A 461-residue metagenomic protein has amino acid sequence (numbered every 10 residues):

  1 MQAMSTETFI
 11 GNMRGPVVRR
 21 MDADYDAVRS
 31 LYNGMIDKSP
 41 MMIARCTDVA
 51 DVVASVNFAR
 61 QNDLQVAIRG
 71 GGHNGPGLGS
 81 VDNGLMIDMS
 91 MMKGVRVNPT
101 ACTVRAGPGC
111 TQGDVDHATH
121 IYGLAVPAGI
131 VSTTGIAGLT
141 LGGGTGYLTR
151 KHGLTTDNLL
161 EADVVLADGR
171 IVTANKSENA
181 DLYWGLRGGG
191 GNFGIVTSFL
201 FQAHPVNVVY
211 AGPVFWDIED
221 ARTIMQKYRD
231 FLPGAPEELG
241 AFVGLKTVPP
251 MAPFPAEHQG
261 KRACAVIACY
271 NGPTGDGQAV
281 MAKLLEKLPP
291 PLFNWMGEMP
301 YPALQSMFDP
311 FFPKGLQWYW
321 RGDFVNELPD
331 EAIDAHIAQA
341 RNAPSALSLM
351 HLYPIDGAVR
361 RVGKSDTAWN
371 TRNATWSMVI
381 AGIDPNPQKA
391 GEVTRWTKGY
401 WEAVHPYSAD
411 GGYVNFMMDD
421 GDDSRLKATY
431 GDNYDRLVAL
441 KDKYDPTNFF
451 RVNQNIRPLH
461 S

Functional and structural regions predicted by a protein language model:
M1-S461: Soluble FAD-dependent oxygen oxidases
